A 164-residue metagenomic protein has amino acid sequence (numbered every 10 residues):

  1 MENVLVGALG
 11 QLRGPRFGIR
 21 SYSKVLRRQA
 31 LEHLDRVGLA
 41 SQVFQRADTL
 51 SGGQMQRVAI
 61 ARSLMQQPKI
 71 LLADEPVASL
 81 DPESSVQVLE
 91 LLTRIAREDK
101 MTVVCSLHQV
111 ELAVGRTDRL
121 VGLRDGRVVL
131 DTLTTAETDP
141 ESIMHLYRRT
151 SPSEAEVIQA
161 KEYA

Functional and structural regions predicted by a protein language model:
L12, F17-S41: Conserved ABC ATPase "signature" region
R46-L50, Q54: Conserved ABC ATPase signature
Q67: Conserved catalytic motifs of ABC-family nucleotide-binding domains
L71-D74: Catalytic Walker B motif of ABC-type/P-loop ATPase nucleotide-binding domains
P82-S84: Helix N-cap at the start of a conserved alpha-helix in ABC-type nucleotide-binding domains
L107-H108: H-loop/switch region of ABC-family ATPase nucleotide-binding domains
R127-S151: Conserved beta-strand-loop-alpha-helix hinge in the C-terminal portion of ABC ATPase nucleotide-binding domains
